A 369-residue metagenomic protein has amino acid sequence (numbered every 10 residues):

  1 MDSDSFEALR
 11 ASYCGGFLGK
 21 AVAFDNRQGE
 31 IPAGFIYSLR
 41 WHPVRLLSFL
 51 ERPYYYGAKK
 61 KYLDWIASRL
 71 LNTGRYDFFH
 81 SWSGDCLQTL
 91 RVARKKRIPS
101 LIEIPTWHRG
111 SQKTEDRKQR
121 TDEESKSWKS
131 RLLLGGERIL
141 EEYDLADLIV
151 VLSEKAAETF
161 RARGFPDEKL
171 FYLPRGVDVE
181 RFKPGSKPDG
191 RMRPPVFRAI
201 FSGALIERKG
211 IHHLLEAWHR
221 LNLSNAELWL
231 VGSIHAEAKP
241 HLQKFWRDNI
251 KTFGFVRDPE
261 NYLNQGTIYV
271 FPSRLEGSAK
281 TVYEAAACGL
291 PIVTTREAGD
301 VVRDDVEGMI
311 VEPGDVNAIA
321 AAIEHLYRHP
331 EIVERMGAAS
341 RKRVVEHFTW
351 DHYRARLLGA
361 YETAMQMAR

Functional and structural regions predicted by a protein language model:
R40-Y54, S100-E137: Acceptor-binding helix/loop patch of EC 2.4 sugar-transfer enzymes, predominantly nucleotide-sugar-dependent
K155, G176: Carbohydrate-associated surface elements
R191-K209, L215-R220, W229: Conserved donor-binding/catalytic core segment of Leloir-type glycosyltransferases
K239-V256: Nucleotide-activated donor-binding/catalytic signature segment of Leloir-type glycosyltransferases, i.e., the conserved
R274: Aromatic "clamp/platform" in nucleotide-sugar-dependent glycosyltransferases that forms part of the donor/acceptor
P291-T294: Short hydrophobic beta-strand element within catalytic cores of glycosyltransferases and related nucleotide-activated
D305, M309-V316, H325-P330: Conserved acidic donor-binding segment of nucleotide-sugar-dependent glycosyltransferases
H325, I332-H347, Y353-G359: A short, well-ordered alpha-helix in the C-terminal region of glycosyltransferases
